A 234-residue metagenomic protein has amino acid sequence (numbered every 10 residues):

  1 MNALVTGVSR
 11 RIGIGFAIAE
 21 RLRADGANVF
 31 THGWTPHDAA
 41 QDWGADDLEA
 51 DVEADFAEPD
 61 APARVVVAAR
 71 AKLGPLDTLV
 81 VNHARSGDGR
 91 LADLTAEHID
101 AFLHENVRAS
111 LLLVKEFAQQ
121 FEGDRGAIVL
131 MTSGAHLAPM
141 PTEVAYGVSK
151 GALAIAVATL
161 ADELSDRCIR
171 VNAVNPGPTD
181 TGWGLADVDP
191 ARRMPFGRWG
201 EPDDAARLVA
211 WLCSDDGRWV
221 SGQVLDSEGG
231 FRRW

Functional and structural regions predicted by a protein language model:
M1-F30: Canonical Rossmann dinucleotide-binding motif of NAD(H)/NADP(H)-dependent dehydrogenases/reductases, specifically
R90-L91, H98-L103, P190: Substrate-binding pocket helix/loop in short-chain dehydrogenase/reductase
V114, S149: Active-site helix of classical SDR
Q119, D162-D166, R218: Alpha-helical segment proximal to the catalytic Tyr-Lys
R125, S165, R170, V220-G222: Short, small/polar-rich loop/turn modules that mediate ligand/substrate recognition or access, typified
S133: Residue(s) in the substrate-gating loop at a strand-loop-helix junction that position the organic substrate next
A138, R193, A210, S221-W234: Short C-terminal tail/terminal secondary-structure segment of NAD(P)H-dependent dehydrogenase/reductase domains
